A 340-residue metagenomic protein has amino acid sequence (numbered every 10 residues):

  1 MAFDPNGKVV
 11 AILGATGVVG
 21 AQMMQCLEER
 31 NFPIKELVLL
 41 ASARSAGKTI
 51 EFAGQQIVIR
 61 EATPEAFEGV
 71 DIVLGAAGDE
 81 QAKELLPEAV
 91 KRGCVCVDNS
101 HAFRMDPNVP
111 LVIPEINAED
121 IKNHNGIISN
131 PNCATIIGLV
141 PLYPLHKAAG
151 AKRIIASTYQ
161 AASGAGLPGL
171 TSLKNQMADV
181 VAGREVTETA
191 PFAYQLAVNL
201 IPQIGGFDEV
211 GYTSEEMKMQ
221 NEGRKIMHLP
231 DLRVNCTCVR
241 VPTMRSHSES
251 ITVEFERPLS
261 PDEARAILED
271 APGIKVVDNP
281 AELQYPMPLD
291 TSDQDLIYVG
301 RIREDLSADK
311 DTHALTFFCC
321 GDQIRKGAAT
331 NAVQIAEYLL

Functional and structural regions predicted by a protein language model:
M1-L196, D231-R233, A266, L283 (+6 more regions): N-terminal Rossmann-like NAD(P) cofactor-binding subdomain of oxidoreductases, focused on the glycine-rich
M24, Q220-R224, R265, E269: Generic solvent-exposed, charged/amphipathic alpha-helical segments that serve as macromolecular interface scaffolds
A43-S45, C133-A134, T158-A165, L200-F207 (+2 more regions): Glycine-rich beta-alpha junction loops
K122-S129, N199-V210, F317-C319: Helix-loop-beta segment of a Rossmann-like dinucleotide-binding subdomain
A165-G166, E209, G327-A328: Short helix/loop capping segments that flank catalytic or ligand/cofactor-binding pockets
A193, A197-M244: Oxyanion-binding "anion nests"
L232-L340: C-terminal active-site/capping subdomain that shapes the small-molecule cofactor and substrate pocket of enzyme
